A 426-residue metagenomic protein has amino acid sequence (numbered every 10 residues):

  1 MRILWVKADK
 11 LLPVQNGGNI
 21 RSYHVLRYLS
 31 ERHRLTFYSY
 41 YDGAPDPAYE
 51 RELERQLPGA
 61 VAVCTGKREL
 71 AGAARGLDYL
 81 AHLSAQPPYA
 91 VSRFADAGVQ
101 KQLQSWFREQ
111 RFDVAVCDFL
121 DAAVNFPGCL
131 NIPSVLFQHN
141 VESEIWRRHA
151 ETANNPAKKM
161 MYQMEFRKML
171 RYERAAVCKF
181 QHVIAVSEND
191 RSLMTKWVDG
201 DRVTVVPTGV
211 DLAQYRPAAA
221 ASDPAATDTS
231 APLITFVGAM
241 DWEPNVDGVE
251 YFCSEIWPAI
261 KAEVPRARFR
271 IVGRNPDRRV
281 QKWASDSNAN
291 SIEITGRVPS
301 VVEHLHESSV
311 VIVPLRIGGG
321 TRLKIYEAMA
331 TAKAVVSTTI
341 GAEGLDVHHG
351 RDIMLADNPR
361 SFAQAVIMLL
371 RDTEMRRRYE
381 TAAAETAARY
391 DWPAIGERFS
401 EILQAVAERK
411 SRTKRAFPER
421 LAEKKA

Functional and structural regions predicted by a protein language model:
A8, G72-F94, V135-R171, T229 (+1 more regions): Acceptor-binding helix/loop patch of EC 2.4 sugar-transfer enzymes, predominantly nucleotide-sugar-dependent
R147, V210-A226, Q281-K282: Acidic anion/phosphate-binding donor-loop and adjacent secondary structure in glycosyltransferase catalytic cores
Q181, S291, E303-G320, T331-A334: Acidic donor-binding loop of glycosyltransferase active sites
N189, G209: Carbohydrate-associated surface elements
V264-E303: Nucleotide-activated donor-binding/catalytic signature segment of Leloir-type glycosyltransferases, i.e., the conserved
K324-E327, A334-T338: Short hydrophobic beta-strand element within catalytic cores of glycosyltransferases and related nucleotide-activated
I353-R360, M368-E374: Conserved acidic donor-binding segment of nucleotide-sugar-dependent glycosyltransferases
M375-R389, R398-E401: A short, well-ordered alpha-helix in the C-terminal region of glycosyltransferases
